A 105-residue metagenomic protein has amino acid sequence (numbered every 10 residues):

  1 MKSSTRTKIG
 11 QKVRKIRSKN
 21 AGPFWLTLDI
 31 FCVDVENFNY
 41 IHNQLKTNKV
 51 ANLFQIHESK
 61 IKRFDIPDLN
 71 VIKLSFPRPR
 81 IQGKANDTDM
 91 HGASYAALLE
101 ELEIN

Functional and structural regions predicted by a protein language model:
K2-N105: Long, contiguous binding/interaction regions
